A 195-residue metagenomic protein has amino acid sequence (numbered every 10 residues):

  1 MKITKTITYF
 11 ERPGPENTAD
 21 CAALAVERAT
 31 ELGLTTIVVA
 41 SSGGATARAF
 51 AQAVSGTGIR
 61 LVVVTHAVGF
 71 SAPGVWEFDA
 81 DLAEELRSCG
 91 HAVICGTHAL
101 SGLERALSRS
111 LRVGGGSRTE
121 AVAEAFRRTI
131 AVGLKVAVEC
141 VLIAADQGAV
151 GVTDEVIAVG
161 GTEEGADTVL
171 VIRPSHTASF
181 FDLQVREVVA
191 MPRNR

Functional and structural regions predicted by a protein language model:
M1-E27: Glycine-rich phosphate-binding "P-loop"
I3-I7, I59-T119: Long, charge-dense
Y9, R118-V132: Glycine-rich phosphate/diphosphate-binding loops and the adjacent beta-loop-alpha structural elements that coordinate
T18, V38-S41, V63, V93-T97 (+3 more regions): General beta-strand structural signal in soluble alpha/beta enzymes
E27-D79: N-terminal active-site beta-alpha-beta segment that forms phosphate/nucleotide-binding and substrate-recognition loops
L32-T35, G56-R60, S88-H91, V150-E155 (+1 more regions): Short coil/turn connectors at secondary-structure junctions
T36, F126-G160: Internal active-site segments that recognize and position negatively charged phosphoryl groups and nucleotide moieties
A123, D154-R195: Glycine-rich, aromatic-bearing surface loops/beta-hairpins
